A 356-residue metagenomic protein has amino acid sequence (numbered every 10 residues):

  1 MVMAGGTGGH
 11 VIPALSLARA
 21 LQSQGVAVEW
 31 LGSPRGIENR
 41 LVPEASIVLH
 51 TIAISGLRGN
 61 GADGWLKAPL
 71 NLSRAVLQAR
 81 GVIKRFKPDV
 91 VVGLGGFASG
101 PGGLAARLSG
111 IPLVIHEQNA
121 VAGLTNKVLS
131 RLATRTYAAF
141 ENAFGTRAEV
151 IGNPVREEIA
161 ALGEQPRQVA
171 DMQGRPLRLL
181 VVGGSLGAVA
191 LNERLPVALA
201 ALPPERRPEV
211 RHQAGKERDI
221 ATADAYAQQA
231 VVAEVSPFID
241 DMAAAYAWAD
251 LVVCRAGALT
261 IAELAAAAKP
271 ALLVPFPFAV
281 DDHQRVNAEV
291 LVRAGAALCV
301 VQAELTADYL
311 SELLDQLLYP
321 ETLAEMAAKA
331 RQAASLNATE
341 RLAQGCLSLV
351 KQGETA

Functional and structural regions predicted by a protein language model:
V2-G5, Q22-R74, K216-R218, V301-A303: Conserved nucleotide-sugar phosphate-binding/catalytic loop shared by glycosyltransferases and other
H10-L21: Short amphipathic alpha-helix
G36, L41, A45, E164-V252 (+3 more regions): Donor-nucleotide binding loops and adjacent catalytic segments primarily of GT-B fold Leloir glycosyltransferases
V48, R107-Q165: Active-site-proximal region of nucleotide-activated glycan assembly enzymes, centered on histidine/acidic-rich loops
Q78-V92, S99-V114, K127-R131: Glycosyltransferases and closely related glycan-assembly transferases that use nucleotide-activated donors
P88-V90, A247-A262, K269-P270: Acidic donor-binding loop of glycosyltransferase active sites
T322-L336: A short, well-ordered alpha-helix in the C-terminal region of glycosyltransferases
L336-A356: C-terminal alpha-helical cap of glycosyltransferases
